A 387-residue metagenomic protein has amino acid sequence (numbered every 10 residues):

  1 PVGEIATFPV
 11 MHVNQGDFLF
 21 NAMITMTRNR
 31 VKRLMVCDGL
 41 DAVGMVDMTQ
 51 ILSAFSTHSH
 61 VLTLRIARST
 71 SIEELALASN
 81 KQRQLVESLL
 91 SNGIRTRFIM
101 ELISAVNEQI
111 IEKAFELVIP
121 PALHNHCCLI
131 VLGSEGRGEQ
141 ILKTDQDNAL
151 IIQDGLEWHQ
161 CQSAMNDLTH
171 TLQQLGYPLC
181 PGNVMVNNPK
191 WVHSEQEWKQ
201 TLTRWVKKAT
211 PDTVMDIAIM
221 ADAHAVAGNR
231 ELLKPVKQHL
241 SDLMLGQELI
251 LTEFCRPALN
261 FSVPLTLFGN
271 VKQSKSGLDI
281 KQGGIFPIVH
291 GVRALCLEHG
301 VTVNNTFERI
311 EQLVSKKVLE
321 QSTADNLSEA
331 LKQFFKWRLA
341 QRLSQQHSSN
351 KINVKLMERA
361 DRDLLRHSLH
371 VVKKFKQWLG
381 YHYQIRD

Functional and structural regions predicted by a protein language model:
P1-V10, D145: Bateman (tandem CBS) regulatory domains
G3-E4, M26, P120-P121, L129-G133 (+1 more regions): Replace "in large, NTP-powered and nucleic-acid-processing enzymes" with "in large, NTP-powered factors and other
H12-V31, C37-D38: The conserved cystathionine-beta-synthase
K32-F115: N-terminal regions immediately upstream of nucleotidyltransferase
A42, G136-E139, N187-V192: Flexible loop/turn segments at secondary-structure boundaries
Q82-L90, S104-K113, P121, H126 (+3 more regions): Conserved catalytic core of two-metal-ion nucleotidyltransferases
N125-H126, L232, Q238-D387: Conserved nucleotidyltransferase catalytic core and NTase-mimicking acidic/glycine-rich helix/loop elements in nucleic
C128-I130, R137-Q160, L172: Catalytic metal-binding acidic patch
